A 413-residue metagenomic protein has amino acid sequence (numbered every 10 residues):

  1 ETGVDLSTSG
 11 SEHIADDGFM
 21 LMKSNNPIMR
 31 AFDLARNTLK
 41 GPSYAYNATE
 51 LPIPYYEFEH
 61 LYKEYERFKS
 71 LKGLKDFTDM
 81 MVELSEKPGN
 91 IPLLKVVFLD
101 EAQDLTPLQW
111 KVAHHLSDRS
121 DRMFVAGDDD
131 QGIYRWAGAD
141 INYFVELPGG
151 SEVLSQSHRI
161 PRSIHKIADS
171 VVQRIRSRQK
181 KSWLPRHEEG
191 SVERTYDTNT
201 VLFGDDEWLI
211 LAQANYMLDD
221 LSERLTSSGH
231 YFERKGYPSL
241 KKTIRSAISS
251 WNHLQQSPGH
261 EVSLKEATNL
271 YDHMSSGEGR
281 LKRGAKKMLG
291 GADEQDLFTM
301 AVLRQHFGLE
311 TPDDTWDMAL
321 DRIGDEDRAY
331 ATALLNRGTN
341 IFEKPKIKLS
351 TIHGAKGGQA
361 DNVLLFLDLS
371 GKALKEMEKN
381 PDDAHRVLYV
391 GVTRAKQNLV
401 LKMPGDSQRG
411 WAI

Functional and structural regions predicted by a protein language model:
D5-F98, P107-V112, V125, R135: Accessory N-terminal region flanking or inserted into the helicase ATPase core in nucleic-acid motor proteins
M22, N26-P42, S177, D206-W208 (+1 more regions): Amphipathic alpha-helical "lid/sensor" segments that cap RecA-like P-loop NTPase cores
N90-L94, V201-D206, T393-R394: Flexible, charged surface loops at secondary-structure boundaries
V96, Q103-E189, L209-R224, E233-K242 (+5 more regions): Conserved helicase motor core of SF1/SF2 NTP-dependent helicases
R162, I167-V201, L211-S228, E233-G291: Helicase-core coupling region on the C-terminal RecA-like lobe
L254-K402: Conserved helicase C-terminal RecA-like lobe
L401, G405-A412: Substrate-binding beta-hairpin/strand module that engages nucleic acids
